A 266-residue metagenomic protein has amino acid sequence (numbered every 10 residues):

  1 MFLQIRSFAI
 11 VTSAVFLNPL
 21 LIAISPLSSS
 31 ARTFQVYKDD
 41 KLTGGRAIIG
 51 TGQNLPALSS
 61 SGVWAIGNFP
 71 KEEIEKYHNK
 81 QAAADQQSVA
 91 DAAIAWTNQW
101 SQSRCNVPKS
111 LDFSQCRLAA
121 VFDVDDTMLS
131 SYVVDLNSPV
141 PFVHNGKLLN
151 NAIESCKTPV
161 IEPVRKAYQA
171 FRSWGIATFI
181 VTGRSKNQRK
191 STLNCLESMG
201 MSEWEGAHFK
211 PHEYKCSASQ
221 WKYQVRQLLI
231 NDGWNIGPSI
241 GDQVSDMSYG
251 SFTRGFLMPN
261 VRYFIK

Functional and structural regions predicted by a protein language model:
F2-S7, V11-A14, P19-F122: Non-catalytic pre-domain segments flanking phosphatase-related domains
T33-F34, K38-D40, Q53, Q87 (+3 more regions): C-terminal cap/substrate-recognition subdomain and adjoining C-terminal extension of metal-dependent phosphatase-like
A93-R104, M128, Y132, F171-G175 (+2 more regions): Sec/Tat-exported extracytoplasmic proteins
A95-N98, K166-Q169, N194-E197, Q227: Surface-exposed alpha-helical segments enriched in charged/polar residues
S103-S114, Q169-A170, L228-N231, M247-S248: Surface-exposed acidic, glycine-flexible loop patches that form ligand/cofactor-binding and adhesion interfaces
D125-V133, D246-M247: Short acidic, Gly/Ser-rich segments with clustered Asp/Glu that frequently serve as metal-coordination loops in enzyme
L129-S130, D135-V160: Metal-dependent phosphoesterase signature
N150-F179, K186-N187: Short, acidic loop-to-helix structural element flanking the phosphoryl-transfer center in phosphate-processing enzymes
